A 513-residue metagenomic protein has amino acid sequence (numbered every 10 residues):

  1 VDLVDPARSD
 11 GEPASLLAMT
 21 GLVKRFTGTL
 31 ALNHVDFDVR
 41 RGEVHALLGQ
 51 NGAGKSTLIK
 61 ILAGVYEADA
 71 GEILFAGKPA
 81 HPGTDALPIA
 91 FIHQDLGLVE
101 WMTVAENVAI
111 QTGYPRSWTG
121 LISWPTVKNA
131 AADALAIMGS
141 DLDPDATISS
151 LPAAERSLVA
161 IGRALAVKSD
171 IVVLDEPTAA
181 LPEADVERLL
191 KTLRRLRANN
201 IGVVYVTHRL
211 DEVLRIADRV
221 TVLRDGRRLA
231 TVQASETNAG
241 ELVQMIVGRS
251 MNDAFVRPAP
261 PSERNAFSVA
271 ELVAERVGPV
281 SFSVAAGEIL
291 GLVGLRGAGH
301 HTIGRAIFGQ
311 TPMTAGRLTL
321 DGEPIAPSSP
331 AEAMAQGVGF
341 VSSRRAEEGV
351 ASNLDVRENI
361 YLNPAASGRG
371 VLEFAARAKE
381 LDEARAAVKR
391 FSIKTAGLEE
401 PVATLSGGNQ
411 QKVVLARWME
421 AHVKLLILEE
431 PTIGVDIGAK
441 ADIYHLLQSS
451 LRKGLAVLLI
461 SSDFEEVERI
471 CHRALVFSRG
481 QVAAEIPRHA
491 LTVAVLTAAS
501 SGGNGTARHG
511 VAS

Functional and structural regions predicted by a protein language model:
D2-S513: Glycine-rich phosphate-binding loops of nucleotide-dependent enzymes
